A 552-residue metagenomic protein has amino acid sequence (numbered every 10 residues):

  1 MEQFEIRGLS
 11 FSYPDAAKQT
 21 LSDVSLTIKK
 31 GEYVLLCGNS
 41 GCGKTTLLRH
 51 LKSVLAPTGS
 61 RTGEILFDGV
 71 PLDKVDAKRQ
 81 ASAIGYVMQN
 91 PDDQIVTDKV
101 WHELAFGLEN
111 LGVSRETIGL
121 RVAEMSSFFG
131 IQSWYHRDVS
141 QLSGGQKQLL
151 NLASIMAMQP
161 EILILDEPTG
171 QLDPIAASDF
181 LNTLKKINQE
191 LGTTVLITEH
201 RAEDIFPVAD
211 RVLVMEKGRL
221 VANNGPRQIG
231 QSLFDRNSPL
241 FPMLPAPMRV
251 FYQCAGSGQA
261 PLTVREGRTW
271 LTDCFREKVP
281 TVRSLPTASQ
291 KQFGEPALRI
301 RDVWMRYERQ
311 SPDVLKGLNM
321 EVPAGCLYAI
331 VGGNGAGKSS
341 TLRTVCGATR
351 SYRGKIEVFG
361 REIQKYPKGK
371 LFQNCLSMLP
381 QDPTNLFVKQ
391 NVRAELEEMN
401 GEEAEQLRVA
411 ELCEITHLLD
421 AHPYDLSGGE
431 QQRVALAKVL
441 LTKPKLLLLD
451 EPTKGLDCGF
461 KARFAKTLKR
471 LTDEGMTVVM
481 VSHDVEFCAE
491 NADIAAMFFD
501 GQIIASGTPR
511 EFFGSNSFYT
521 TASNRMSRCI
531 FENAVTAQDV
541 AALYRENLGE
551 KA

Functional and structural regions predicted by a protein language model:
K52, C346: Helix-to-loop junction immediately C-terminal to a conserved catalytic motif
S60-V70, G354-E362, F372: Conserved ABC transporter NBD signature motif
E116-W134, E403-L418: Conserved ABC ATPase "signature" region
D138-L142, H422-L426, E430: Conserved ABC ATPase signature
L163-D166, L447-D450: Catalytic Walker B motif of ABC-type/P-loop ATPase nucleotide-binding domains
M215, R219-F251, Q502-M526: Conserved beta-strand-loop-alpha-helix hinge in the C-terminal portion of ABC ATPase nucleotide-binding domains
D235-P296, Y519-A552: ABC ATPase nucleotide-binding domains
